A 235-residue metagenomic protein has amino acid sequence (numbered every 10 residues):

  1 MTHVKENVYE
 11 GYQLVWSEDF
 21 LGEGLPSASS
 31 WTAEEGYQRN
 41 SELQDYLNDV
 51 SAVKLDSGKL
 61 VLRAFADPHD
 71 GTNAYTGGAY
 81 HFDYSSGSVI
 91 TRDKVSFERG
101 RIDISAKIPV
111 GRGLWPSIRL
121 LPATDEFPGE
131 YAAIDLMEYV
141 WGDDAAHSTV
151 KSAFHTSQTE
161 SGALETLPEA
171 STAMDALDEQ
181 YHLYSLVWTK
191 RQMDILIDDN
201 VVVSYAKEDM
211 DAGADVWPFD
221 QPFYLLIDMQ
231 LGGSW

Functional and structural regions predicted by a protein language model:
M1-W235: GH16 jelly-roll
